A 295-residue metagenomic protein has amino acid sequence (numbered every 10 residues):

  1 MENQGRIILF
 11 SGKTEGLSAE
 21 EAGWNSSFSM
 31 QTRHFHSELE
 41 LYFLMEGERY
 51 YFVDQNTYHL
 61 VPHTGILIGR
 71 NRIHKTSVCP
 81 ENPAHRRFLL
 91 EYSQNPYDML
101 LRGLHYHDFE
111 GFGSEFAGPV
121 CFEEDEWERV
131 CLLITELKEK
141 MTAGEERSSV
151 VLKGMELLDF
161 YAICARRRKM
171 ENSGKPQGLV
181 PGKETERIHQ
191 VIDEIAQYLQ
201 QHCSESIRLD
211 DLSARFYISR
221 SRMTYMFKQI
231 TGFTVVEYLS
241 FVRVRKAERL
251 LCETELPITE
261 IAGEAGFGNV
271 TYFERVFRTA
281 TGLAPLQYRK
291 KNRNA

Functional and structural regions predicted by a protein language model:
M1-L67, N71-R72, V78, G103-F109 (+4 more regions): Generic protein-terminus/edge-of-domain signal
M45, C131-E145, A196, Q200-C203 (+1 more regions): Regular secondary-structure segments
H63, R222-F227, Y272-F273, F277: Short hydrophobic/aromatic patch on the recognition helix
N71-P96: Ligand-binding loop in jelly-roll beta-barrel domains
F116-E126, M141-K153, Y161-Q197, Q201 (+3 more regions): Short, Lys/Arg-enriched, Trp-marked, Pro/Gly-tolerant hinge/linker segments that flank
D193-Q197, Q201, S206-D211, I218 (+2 more regions): Terminal helix-turn-helix DNA-binding modules in bacterial transcription factors
